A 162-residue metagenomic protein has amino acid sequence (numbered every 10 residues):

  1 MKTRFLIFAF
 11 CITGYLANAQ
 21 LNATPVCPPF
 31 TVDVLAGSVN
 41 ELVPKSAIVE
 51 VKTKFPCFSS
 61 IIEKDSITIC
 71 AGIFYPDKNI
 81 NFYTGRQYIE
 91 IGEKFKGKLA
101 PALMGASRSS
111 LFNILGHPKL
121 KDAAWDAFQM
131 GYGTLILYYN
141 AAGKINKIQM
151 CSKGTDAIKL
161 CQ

Functional and structural regions predicted by a protein language model:
M1-R4, Q20: Positively charged n-region of N-terminal signal peptides that target proteins for export
R4-T13: Sec-dependent N-terminal signal peptides
T13, C70, F74, M130-G131: A sequence-level detector of short, solvent-exposed, charge-rich linear segments
N18-A124, K144-Q162: Short helix/turn-capping signatures at newly exposed starts of structured segments
A123-Y132: Extracytosolic low-complexity repeat regions of secreted or lipid-anchored proteins
G131-Y139: Low-complexity, intrinsically disordered Gly/Pro/Thr-rich segments
